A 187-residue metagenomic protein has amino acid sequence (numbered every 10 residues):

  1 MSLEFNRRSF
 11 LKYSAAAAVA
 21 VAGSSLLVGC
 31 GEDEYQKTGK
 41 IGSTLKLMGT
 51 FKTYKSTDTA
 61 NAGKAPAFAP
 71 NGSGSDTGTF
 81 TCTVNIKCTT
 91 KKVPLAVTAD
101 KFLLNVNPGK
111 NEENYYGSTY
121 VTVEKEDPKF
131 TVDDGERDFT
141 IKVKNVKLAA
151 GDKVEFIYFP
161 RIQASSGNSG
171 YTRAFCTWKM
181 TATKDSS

Functional and structural regions predicted by a protein language model:
M1-A18: N-terminal secretory signal peptides and thylakoid transit peptides that target proteins across membranes
V28-G29: C-terminal motif of bacterial Sec signal peptides marking the signal peptidase cleavage site
Q36-T38, G42-T44, M48, T77 (+2 more regions): Solvent-exposed, conformationally flexible loop/turn segments
T38-S73: Low-complexity, acidic Ser/Thr/Pro/Gly-rich terminal tails and inter-domain linkers that flank the onset of structured
A60-D100: Short, surface-exposed binding/anchoring microloops in extracellular/periplasmic proteins
V93-G135: The feature marks short-to-medium sequence segments in extracytoplasmic or secretory-pathway proteins
G117-A164: Short, solvent-exposed, Trp/other aromatic-anchored flexible loops in extracytoplasmic proteins
Y171-S186: Short beta-strand elements
